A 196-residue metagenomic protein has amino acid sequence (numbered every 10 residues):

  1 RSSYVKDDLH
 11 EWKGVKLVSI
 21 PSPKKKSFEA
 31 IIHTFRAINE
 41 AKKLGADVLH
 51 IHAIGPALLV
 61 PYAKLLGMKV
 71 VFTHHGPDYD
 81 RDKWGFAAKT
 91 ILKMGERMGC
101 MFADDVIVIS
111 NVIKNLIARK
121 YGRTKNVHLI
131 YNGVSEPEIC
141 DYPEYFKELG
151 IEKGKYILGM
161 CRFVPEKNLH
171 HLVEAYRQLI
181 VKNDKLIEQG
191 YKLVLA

Functional and structural regions predicted by a protein language model:
S2-Y4, V134, M160, G190-A196: Glycosyltransferase donor-sugar binding loop
L9, I139-I151: A short helix/loop element that forms part of the nucleotide-sugar donor recognition site in Leloir-type
W12-N39, R81-A88: A short, charged, and often flexible helix/loop element on the N-terminal side of the glycosyltransferase catalytic
N39-K42, L65, K89-V106: Membrane-proximal helix-turn-helix segments that form the acceptor-binding/catalytic region of lipid-linked
V48-H50, Y62-R81, E96, I107: Active-site proximal beta-strand in glycosyltransferases
I51-P56: Short His-centered aromatic/hydrophobic patch
V112, G133: Carbohydrate-associated surface elements
G150-R177, V194: Conserved donor-binding/catalytic core segment of Leloir-type glycosyltransferases
